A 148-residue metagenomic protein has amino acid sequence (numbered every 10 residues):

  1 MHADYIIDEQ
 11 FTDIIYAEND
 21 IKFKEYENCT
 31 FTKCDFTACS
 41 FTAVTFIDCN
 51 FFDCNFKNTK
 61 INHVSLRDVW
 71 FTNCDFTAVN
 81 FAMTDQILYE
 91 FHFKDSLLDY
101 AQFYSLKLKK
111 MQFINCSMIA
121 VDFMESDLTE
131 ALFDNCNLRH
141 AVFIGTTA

Functional and structural regions predicted by a protein language model:
M1-A148: Tandem repeat scaffolds
